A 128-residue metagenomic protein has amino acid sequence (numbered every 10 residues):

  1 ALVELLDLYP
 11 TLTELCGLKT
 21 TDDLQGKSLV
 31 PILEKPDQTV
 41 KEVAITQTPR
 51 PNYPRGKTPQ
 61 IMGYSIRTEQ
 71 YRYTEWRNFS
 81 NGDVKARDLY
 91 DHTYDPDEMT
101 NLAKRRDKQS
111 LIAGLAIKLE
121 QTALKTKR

Functional and structural regions predicted by a protein language model:
A1-L5: A short, structured beta-strand-centered segment in the mid-to-C-terminal lobe of catalytic cores from group-transfer
L6-Y9, E14-H92, S110, T122-R128: C-terminal cap/loop subdomain of S1 sulfatases and analogous C-terminal strand-loop tails that border
I45, K104, G114-I117, L124: Intrinsic disorder/low-complexity segments
T100-R106: A short acidic/glycine-rich loop-to-helix N-cap element
